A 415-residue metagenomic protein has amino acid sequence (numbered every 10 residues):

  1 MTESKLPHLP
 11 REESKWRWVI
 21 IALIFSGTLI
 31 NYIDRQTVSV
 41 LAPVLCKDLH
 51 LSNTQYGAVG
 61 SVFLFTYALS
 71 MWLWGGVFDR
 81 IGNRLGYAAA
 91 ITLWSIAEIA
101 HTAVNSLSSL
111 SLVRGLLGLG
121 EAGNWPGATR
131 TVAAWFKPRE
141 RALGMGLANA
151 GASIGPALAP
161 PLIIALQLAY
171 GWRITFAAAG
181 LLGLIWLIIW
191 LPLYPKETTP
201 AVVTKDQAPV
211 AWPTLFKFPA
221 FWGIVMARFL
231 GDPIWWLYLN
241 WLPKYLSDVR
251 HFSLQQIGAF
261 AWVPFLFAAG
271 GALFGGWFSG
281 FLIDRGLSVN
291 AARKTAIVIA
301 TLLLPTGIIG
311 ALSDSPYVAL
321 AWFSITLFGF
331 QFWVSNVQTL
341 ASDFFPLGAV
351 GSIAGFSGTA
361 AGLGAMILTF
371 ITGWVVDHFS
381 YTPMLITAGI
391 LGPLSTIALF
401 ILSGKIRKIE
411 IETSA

Functional and structural regions predicted by a protein language model:
K5-E13, E197-V225, V249: Juxtamembrane intracellular "pre-TM" segments in multi-pass secondary transporters
V38-S39, P219-L273, W333-V334, Q338: Extracytoplasmic gate region of multi-pass secondary transporters
H50, G82, A103-S109, K137 (+1 more regions): Helix-breaking motifs and short loop linkers at transmembrane-helix boundaries and internal kinks in secondary membrane
L69-L107: Conserved MFS/SLC helix-loop-helix module at the cytosolic interface between two early adjacent transmembrane helices
T92-N105, I299-D314: C-terminal ends and interior cores of transmembrane alpha-helices in multi-pass membrane transporters/permeases
V113-A152: Cytoplasmic helix-loop-helix junction between adjacent transmembrane helices in 12-TM secondary transporters
A148-Y194: Helix-loop-helix hairpin linking two adjacent transmembrane segments in secondary transporters
S342-H378: A late C-terminal transmembrane helix in Major Facilitator Superfamily
